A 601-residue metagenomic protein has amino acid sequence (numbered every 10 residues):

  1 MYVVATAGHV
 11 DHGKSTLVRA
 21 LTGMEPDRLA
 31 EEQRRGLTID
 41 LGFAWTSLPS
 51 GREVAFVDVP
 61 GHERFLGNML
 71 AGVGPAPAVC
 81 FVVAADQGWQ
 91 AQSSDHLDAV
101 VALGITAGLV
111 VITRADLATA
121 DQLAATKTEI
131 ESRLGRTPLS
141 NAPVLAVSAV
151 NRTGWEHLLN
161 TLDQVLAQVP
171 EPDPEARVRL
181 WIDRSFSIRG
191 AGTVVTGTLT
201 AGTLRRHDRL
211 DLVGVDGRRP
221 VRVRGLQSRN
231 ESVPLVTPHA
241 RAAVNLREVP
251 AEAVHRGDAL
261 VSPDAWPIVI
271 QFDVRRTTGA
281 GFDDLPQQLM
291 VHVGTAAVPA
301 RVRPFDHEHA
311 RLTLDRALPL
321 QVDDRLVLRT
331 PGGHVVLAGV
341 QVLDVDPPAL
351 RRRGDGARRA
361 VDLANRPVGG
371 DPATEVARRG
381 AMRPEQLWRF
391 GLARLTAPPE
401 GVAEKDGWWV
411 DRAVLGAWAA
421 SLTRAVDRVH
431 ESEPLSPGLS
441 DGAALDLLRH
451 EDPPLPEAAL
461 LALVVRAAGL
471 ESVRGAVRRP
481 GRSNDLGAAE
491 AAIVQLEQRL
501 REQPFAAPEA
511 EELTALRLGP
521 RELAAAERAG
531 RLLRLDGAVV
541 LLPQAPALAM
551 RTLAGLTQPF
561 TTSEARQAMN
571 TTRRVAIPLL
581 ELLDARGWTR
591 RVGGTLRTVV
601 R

Functional and structural regions predicted by a protein language model:
M1-V59: Conserved G1/Walker A P-loop phosphate-binding module
V4-G8, H12-L21, R64-L70, G88-A91 (+1 more regions): P-loop/Walker A NTP-binding module and the surrounding RecA-like catalytic core of P-loop NTPases
T6, L117-L123, E129-S132, V144 (+4 more regions): C-terminal effector modules of nucleic-acid-centric enzymes and ribosome-associated factors
V10, L37-I39, W45-S50, A71-P75 (+2 more regions): Conserved catalytic network of the ASCE P-loop NTPase/AAA+ motor domain
E53, A78, A102, L204 (+5 more regions): Residue-level marker of beta-strand positions
V59-R64, G74-A125, L513: Conserved Switch II/interswitch segment of TRAFAC-class P-loop GTPases
H62-E63, D86-Q90, I105, R114-T119 (+6 more regions): Conserved nucleotide-binding/hydrolysis micro-motifs of P-loop NTPases
A115, S132-A280: Conserved catalytic-core segments of large NTP-driven translation/proteostasis enzymes
